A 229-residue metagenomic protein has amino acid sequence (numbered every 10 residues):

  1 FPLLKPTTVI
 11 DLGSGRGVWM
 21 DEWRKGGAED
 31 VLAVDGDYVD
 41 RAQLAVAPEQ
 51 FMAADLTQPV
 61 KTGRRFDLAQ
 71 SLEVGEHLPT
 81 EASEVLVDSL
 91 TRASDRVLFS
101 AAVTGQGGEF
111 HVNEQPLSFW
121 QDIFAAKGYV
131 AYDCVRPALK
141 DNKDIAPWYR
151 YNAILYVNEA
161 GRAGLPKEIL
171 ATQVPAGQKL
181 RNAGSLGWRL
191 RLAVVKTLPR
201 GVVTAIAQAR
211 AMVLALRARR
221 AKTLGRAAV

Functional and structural regions predicted by a protein language model:
F1, K140-K143: Nucleic-acid endo/exonuclease domains
F1-F110, E114-F119, N158: Conserved SAM-binding loop
W23-R24, F124, Y129: Hydrophobic alpha-helical packing residues
L86-D88, Y149-R162, L186-V203: A short, terminal or domain-edge coil/loop segment
Y129-K140: Conserved S-adenosyl-L-methionine
K143-G177: Core SAM-dependent methyltransferase catalytic element
A171-V229: Membrane-proximal basic amphipathic "stem/tether" segments
